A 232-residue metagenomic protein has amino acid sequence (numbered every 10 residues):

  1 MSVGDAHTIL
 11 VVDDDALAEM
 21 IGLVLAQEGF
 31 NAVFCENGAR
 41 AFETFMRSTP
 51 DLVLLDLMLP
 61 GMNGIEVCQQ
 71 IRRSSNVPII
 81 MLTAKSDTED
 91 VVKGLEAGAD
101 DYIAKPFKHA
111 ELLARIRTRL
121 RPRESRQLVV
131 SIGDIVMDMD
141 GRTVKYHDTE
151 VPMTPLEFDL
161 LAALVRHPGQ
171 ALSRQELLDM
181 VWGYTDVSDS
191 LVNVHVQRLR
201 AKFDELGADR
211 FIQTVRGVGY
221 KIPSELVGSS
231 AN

Functional and structural regions predicted by a protein language model:
M1-L10, A231-N232: Non-catalytic signal-transmission and effector/linker regions of two-component phosphorelay proteins
D5-A6, T49-D51, S74-I79, D186: His-Asp phosphorelay/catalytic-motif detector in bacterial-type signaling
D13, D56, T83: Active-site residues of response regulator receiver
E19-Q27: Charged docking surfaces used in two-component/phosphorelay signaling
G29-N37, T44: Short hydrophobic/Thr-rich beta-strand motif most characteristic of the beta2 strand and flanking loop of CheY-like
S48-L54, L59: Active-site beta3 strand of CheY-like receiver
G61-N63, Q69, R73-S74, P78-S131 (+2 more regions): Basic, amphipathic DNA-recognition helix from helix-turn-helix-like DNA-binding domains
T143, D148-P155, D159-R210, R216-V218: Positively charged, aromatic-enriched patches within helix-turn-helix-type DNA-binding elements, predominantly
